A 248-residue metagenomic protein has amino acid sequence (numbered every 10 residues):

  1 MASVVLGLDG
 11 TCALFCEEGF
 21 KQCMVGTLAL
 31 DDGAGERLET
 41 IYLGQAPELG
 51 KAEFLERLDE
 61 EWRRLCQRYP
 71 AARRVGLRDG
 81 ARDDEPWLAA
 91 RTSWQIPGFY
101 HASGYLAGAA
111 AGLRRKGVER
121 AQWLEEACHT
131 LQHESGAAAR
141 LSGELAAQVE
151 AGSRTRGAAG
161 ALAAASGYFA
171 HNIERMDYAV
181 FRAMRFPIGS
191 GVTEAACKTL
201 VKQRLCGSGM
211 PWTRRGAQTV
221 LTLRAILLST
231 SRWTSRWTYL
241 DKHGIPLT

Functional and structural regions predicted by a protein language model:
M1-T248: Catalytic center-proximal scaffold of phosphoryl-transfer enzymes
